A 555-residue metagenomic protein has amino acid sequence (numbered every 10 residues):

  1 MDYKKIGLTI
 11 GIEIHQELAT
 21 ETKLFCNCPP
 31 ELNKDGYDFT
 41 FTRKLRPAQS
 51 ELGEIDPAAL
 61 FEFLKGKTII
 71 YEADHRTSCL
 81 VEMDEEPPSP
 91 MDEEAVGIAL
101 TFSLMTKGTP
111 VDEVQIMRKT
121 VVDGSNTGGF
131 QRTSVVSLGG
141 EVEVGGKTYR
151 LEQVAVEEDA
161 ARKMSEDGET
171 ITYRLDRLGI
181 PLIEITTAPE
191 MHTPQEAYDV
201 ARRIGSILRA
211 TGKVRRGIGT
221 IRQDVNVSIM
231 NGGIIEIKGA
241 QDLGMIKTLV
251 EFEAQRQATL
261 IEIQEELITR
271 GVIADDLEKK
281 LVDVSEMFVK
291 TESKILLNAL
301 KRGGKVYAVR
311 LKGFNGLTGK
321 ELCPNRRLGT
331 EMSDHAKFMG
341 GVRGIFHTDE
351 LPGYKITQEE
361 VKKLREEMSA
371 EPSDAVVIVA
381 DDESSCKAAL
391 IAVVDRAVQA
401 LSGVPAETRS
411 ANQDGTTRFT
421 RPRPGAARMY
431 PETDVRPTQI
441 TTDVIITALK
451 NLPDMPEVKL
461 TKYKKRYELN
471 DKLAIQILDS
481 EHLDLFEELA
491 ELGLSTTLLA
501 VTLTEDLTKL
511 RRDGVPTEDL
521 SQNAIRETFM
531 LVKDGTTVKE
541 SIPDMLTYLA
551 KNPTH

Functional and structural regions predicted by a protein language model:
M1-L449: Basic, nucleic-acid-interacting segments
I6, K213-G219, S495, L499 (+2 more regions): Short, surface-exposed helix-loop/turn micro-motifs enriched in polar/charged residues
V200, A448, Y463, A474-I477 (+3 more regions): A structural signal for short hydrophobic/aromatic patches embedded in well-ordered alpha helices
T220-G232, A299-V309, Q358-A370, R428 (+3 more regions): Core structural elements
T330, D334, D484, T497 (+4 more regions): Feature representing long, continuous alpha-helical segments
Q439-L478: Alpha-helical interaction elements
V444-A448, L485-L492, L498, R526-D534: Extended, non-catalytic structural segments that build the interaction scaffolds of large macromolecular assemblies
L507-H555: Small-residue-rich helix-loop
